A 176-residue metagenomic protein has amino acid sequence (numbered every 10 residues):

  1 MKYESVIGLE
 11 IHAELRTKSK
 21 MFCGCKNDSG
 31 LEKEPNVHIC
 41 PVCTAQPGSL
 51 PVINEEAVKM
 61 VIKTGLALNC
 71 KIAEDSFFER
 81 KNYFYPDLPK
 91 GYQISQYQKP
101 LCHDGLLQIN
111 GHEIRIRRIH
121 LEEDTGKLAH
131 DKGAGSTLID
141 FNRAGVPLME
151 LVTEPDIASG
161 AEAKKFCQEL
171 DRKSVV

Functional and structural regions predicted by a protein language model:
M1-S174: Basic, nucleic-acid-interacting segments
